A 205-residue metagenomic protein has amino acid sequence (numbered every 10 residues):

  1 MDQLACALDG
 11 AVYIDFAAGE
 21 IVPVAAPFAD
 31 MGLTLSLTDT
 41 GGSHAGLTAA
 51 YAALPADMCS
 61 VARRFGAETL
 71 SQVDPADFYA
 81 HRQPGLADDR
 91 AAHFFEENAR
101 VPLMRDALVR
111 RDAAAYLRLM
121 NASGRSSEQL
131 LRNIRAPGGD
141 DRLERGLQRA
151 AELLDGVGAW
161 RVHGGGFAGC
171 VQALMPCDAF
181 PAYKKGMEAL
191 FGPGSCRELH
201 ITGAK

Functional and structural regions predicted by a protein language model:
G10-R161, A173-K205: C-terminal nucleotide
F167-Q172: N-terminal pre-core extensions flanking Radical SAM catalytic domains
